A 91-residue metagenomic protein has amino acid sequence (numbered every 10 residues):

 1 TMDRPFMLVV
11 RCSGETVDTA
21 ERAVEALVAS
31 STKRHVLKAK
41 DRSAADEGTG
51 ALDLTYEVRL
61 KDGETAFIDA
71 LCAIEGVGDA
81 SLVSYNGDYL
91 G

Functional and structural regions predicted by a protein language model:
T1-D41: Canonical alpha-helical transmembrane segment with a positive-inside/aromatic-interface signature
F6-L8, G50-V58: Short, hydrophobic beta-strand segments
L8-R11, S30-R34, R59-K61, G76-L82: Short, surface-exposed linear patches
E15-V17, E57-E64: Helix N-cap motif at beta-to-alpha junctions
E21-A29, T65-G76: Short amphipathic alpha-helices in soluble, non-transmembrane regions that often serve as interface/regulatory elements
K33-D41, I68, I74-Y89: Conserved short beta-strand edge segments in small beta-sheet-based binding/regulatory domains
K40, A45-G48: Glycine-rich ThDP/TPP pyrophosphate-binding loop and its adjacent helix/strand module within ThDP-dependent enzymes
E47-L52, L90-G91: Short, solvent-exposed polar/charged micro-motifs at secondary-structure junctions
